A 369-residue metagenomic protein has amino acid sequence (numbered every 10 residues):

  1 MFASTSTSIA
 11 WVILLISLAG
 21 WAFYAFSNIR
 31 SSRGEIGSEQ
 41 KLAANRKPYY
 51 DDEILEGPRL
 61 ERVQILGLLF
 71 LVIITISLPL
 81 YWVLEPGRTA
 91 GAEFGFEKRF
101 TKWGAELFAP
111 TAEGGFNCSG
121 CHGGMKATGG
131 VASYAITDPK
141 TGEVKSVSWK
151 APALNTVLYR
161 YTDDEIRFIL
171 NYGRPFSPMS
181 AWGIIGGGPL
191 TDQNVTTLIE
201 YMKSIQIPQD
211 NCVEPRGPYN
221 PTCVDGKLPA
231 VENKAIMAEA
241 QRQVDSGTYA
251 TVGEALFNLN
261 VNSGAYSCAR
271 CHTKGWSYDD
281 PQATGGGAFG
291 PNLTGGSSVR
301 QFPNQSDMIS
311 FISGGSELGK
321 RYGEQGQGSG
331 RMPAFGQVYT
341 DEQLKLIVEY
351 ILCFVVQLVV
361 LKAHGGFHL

Functional and structural regions predicted by a protein language model:
M1-K98, I207, E214, Y219-A230 (+1 more regions): N-terminal export/targeting leaders of redox proteins
Y49-R59, V83-E93, K98-E113, G120-G123 (+3 more regions): Sequence context of c-type cytochrome heme-c attachment sites
R59-L69, T89-F94, T101, E113-N117 (+10 more regions): Short sequence/structural segments immediately N-terminal
E85-A112, P218-G264, K362-L369: Electrostatic cytochrome c docking/interface patches
G104, E113-M125, L198, M202 (+5 more regions): The canonical Cys-X-X-Cys-His
C121-G124, V157, W182, G226 (+3 more regions): Small disulfide-bonded, cysteine-rich extracellular recognition modules and tandem repeats
A127-A132, G187, S204-E214, G247-A255 (+3 more regions): Inter-heme linker and motif-flanking segments adjacent to c-type heme-binding CXXCH motifs in c-type cytochromes
A135-I205, D279-V355: Extracytoplasmic electron-transfer domains, predominantly the class I c-type cytochrome c fold
